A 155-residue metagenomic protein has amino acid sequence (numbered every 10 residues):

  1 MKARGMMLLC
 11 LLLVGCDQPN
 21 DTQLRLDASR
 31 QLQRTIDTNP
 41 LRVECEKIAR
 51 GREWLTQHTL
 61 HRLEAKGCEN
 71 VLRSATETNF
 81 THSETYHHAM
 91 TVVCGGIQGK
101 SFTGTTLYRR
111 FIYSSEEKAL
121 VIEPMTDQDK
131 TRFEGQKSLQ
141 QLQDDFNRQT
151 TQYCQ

Functional and structural regions predicted by a protein language model:
K2-L9: Sec-dependent signal peptide recognition, specifically the positively charged N-region followed immediately by
L13-G15: C-terminal motif of bacterial Sec signal peptides marking the signal peptidase cleavage site
D17-Q155: Cystatin/cathelin-like cysteine-protease inhibitor module
